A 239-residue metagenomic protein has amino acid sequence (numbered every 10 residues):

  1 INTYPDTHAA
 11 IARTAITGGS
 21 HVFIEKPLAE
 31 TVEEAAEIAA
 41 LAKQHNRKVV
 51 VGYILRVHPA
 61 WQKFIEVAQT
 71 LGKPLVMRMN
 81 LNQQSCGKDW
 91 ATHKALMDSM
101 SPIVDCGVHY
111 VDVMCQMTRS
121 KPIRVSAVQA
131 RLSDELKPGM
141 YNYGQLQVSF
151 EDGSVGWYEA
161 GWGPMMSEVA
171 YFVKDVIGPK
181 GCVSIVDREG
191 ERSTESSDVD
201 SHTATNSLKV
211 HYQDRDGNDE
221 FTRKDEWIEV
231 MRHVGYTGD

Functional and structural regions predicted by a protein language model:
I1-L41: Beta-loop-alpha module in the N-terminal Rossmann-like domain of NAD(P)-dependent dehydrogenases, especially those
G18-S20, H45-K48, S154: A short helix->loop->beta-strand "cap" motif at the edges of active sites that frequently abuts
I24, V49-V51, Y158, I185: Hydrophobic residues in well-ordered beta-strands that form the structural core
E37-I54, G72-M79: Rossmann-fold dehydrogenase core element
I54, F150, V173-D239: C-terminal glycine/acidic-rich active-site capping loop/insertion
L55-P138: Predominantly a Rossmann-like dinucleotide-binding segment in NAD(P)-dependent oxidoreductases
V111-D198, D239: Contiguous beta-strand/loop segments that form the cofactor/metal-binding neighborhood of enzyme cores
